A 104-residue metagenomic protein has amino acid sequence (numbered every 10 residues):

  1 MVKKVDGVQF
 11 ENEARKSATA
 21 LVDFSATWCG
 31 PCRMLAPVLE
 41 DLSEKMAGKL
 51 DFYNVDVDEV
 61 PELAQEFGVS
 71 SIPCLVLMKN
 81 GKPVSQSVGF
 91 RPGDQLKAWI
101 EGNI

Functional and structural regions predicted by a protein language model:
V2-A20, P61: A short beta-strand-turn-helix
N12-E13, L63-E66, W99: CheY-like receiver
S17-T19, A36-V55: Conserved helix-turn-beta segment immediately C-terminal to the redox Cys motif in thioredoxin-like folds
A18, S25-W28, S71: Short pre-active-site segment immediately N-terminal to redox-active cysteine/selenocysteine motifs in thiol-based
A20, P61, F67-V76: Structural micro-motif
F24-V38: Conserved redox-active cysteine motifs that mediate thiol-disulfide chemistry, especially di-cysteine Cys-X(1-2)-Cys
D58: Adenine-nucleotide cofactor-binding loop residues
K79-I104: Non-catalytic, surface beta->alpha helical segment in thiol-disulfide oxidoreductase systems
